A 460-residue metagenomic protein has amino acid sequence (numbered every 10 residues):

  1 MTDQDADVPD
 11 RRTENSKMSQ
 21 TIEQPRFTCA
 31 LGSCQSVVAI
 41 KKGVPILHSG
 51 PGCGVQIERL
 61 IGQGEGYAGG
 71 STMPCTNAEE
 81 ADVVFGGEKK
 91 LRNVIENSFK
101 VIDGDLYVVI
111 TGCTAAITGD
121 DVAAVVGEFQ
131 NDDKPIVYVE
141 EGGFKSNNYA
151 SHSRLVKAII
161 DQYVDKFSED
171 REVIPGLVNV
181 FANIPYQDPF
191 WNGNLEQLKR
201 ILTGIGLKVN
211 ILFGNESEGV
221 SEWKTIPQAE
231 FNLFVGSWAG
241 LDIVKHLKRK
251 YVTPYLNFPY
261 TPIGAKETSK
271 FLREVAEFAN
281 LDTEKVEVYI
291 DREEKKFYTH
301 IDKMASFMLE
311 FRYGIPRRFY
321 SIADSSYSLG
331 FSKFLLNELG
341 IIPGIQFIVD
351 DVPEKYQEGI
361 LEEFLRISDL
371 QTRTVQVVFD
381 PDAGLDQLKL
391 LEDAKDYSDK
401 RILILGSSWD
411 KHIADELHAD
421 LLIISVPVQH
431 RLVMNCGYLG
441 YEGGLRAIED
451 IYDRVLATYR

Functional and structural regions predicted by a protein language model:
M1-R460: An N-terminal assembly and electron-transfer interface module characteristic of large anaerobic redox and radical
